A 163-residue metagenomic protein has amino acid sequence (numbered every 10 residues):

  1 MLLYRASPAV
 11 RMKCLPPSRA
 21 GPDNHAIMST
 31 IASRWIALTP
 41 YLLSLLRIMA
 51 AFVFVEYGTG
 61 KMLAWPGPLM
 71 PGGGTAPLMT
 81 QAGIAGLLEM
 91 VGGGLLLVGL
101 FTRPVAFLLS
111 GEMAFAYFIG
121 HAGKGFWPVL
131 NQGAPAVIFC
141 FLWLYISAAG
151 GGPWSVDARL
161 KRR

Functional and structural regions predicted by a protein language model:
Y4-L63, M79-L87, V91, V98-R163: Extended, low-polarity transmembrane helix blocks
L69-T80: Perimembrane loop-to-helix junctions flanking transmembrane segments
